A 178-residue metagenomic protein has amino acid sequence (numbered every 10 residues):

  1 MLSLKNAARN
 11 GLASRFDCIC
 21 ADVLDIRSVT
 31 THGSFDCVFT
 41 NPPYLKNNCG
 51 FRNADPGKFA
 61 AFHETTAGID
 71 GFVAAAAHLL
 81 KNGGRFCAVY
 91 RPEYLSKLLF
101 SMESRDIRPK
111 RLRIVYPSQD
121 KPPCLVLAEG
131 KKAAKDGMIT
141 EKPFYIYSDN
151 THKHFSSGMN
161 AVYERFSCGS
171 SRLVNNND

Functional and structural regions predicted by a protein language model:
M1-L4, A8, L45, L99 (+1 more regions): Class I S-adenosyl-L-methionine
L2-D36: S-adenosyl-L-methionine
A21, L112-V115, D149: Conserved beta-strand termini and adjacent loop/short-helix elements that scaffold enzyme active sites in alpha/beta
D25, Y44, K132: Short, glycine/acidic-enriched loop or turn micro-motifs at the edges of active sites
S28, C49-G50, L98-L99: Short glycine-/acidic-enriched loop or helix-start segments at secondary-structure transitions that form or flank
G33, C37, P42-G71: Mobile active-site "lid"/loop adjacent to the S-adenosyl-L-methionine
T65-P123, L127-A128: Conserved Class I SAM-dependent methyltransferase catalytic core
P123-D178: SAM/dcSAM-binding transferase cores
